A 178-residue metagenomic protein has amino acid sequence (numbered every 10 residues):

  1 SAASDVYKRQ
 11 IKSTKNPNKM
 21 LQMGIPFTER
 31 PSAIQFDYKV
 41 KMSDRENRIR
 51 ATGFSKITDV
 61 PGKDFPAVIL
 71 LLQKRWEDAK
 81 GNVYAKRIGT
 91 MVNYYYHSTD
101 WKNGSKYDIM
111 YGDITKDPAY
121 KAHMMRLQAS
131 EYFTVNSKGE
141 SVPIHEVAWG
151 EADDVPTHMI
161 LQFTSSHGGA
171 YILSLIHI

Functional and structural regions predicted by a protein language model:
A2-Y7, I178: Short, small-residue-biased leader/transition segments that mark boundaries at the very start of proteins
D5-A79: Extracellular-facing segments of soluble proteins and assemblies that are Gly/Ser/Thr-biased and enriched in aromatics
Q73-L175: Terminal, low-complexity interaction segments
